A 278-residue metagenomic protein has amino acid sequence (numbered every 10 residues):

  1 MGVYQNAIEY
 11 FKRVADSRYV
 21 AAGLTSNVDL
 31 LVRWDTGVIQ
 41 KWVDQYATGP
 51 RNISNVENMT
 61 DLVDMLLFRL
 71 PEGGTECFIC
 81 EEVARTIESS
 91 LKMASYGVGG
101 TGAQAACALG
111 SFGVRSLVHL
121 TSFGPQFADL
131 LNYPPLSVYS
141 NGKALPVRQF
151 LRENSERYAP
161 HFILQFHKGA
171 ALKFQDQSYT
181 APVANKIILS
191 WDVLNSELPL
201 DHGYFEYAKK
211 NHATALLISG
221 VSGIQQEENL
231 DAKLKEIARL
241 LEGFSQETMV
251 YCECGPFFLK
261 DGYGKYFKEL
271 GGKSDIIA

Functional and structural regions predicted by a protein language model:
M1-A278: Ribokinase/PfkB-type carbohydrate-kinase core domain
